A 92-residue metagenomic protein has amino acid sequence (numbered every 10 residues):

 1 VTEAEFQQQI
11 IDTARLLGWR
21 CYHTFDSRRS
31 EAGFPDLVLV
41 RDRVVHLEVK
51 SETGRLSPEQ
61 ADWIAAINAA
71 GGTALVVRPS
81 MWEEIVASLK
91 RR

Functional and structural regions predicted by a protein language model:
V1-R92: Catalytic phosphate/metal-binding cores of nucleic-acid and nucleotide-processing enzymes, i.e., regions that mediate
